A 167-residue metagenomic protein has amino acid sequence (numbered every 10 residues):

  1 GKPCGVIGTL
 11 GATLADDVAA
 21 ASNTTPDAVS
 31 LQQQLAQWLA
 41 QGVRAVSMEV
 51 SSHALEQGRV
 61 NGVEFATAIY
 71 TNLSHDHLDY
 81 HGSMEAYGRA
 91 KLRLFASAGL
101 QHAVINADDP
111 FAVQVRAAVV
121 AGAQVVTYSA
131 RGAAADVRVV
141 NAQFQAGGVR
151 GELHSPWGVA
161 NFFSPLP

Functional and structural regions predicted by a protein language model:
K2, V43, A123: Short phosphate-binding/catalytic loops that engage adenosine nucleotides
K2-A15, V50-S51: Short beta-strand-centered segment that lines the nucleotide-binding/catalytic pocket of NTP-utilizing
D16-A20, S164-P165: Short acidic, glycine/proline-rich loop/turn micro-motifs
A19-S51: Conserved nucleotide-sensing/catalytic segment adjacent to the nucleotide-binding pocket in NTP-handling enzymes
S47, E56, F65-P167: Acidic, Mg2+-coordinating active-site environments of NTP-dependent enzymes
S52-G62: Switch II of P-loop NTPase G domains
